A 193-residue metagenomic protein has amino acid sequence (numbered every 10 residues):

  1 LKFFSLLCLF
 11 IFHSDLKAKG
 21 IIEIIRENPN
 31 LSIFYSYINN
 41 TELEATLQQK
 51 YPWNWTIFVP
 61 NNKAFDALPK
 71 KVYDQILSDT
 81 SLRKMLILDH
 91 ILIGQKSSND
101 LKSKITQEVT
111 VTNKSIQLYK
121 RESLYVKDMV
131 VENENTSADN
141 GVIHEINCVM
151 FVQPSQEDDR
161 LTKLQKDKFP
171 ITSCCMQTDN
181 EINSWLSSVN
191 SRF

Functional and structural regions predicted by a protein language model:
L1-L6: Sec-dependent signal peptide recognition, specifically the positively charged N-region followed immediately by
L7-D15: Hydrophobic h-region of N-terminal signal peptides that target proteins for export in Gram-negative bacteria
D15-F193: Mature, structured domains of secreted/extracytosolic soluble proteins
